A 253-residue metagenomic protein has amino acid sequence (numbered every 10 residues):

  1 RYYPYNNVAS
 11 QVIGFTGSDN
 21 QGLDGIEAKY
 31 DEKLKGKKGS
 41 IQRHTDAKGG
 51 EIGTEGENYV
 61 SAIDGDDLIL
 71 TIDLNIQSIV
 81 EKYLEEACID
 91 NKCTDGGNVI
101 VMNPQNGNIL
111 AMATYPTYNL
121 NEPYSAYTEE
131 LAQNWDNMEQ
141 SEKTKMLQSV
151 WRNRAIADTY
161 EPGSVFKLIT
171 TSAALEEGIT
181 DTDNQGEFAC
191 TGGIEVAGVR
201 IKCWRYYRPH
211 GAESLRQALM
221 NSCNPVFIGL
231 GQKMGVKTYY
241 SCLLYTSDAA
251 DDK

Functional and structural regions predicted by a protein language model:
R1-G65: Small/polar-residue-rich segments within soluble enzyme cores
R1-Q11, T71-S78, V101-P104: Amphipathic, coiled-coil-like alpha-helical scaffolding segments used for oligomerization/assembly
A9, E27, D31, Q77 (+6 more regions): Extracytoplasmic/secreted envelope proteins and their assembly/folding machinery, especially bacterial periplasmic
V12, V80, G107, V165-A174 (+2 more regions): Residue-level preference for non-acidic, small/hydrophobic
G17, D64-I72, N153-Y160, K202-Y206 (+2 more regions): Second-shell loop/turn segments in exported
G53-D64, L74, S78-P162, V199: Short pre-catalytic segments that frame enzyme active sites
A113-Y115, P123-Y127, Y160-L215, C223 (+1 more regions): Short, glycine/proline-biased beta-turn/loop segments that scaffold the active-site neighborhood
Y245-K253: Single conserved hydrophobic/aromatic residue that forms the stacking wall/gate of nucleotide- or nucleobase-binding
